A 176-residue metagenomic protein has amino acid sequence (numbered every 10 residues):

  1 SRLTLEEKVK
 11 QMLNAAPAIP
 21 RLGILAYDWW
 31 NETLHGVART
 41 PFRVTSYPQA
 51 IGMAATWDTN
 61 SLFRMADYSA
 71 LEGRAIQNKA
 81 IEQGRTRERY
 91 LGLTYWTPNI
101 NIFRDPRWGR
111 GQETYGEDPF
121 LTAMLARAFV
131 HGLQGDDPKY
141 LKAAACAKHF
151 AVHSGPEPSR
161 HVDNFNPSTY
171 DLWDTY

Functional and structural regions predicted by a protein language model:
S1-Y176: Glycoside hydrolase catalytic-domain context in secreted enzymes
